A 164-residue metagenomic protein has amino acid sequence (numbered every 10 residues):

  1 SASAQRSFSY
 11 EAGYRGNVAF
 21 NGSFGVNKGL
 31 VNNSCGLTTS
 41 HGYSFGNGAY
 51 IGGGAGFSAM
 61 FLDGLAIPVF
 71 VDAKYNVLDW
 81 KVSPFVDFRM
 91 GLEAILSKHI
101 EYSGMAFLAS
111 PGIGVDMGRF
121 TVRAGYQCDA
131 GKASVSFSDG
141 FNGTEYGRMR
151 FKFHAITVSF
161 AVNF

Functional and structural regions predicted by a protein language model:
S1-A2, T39, V158: Intrinsically disordered, low-complexity segments enriched in Ser/Pro/Gly/Ala and basic residues
S1-N17: Outer-membrane beta-barrel biogenesis signature
R6, S83, G104-F164: Predominantly the C-terminal beta-signal and adjacent terminal strand-loop region of outer-membrane beta-barrel
Y10, N17-F24, V31, C35-F120 (+1 more regions): Gram-negative (and chloroplast) outer-membrane scaffold detector with strong preference for beta-barrel transmembrane
K28-L30, S134-V135: Short, glycine/acidic-enriched capping/hinge loops at junctions between secondary-structure elements
